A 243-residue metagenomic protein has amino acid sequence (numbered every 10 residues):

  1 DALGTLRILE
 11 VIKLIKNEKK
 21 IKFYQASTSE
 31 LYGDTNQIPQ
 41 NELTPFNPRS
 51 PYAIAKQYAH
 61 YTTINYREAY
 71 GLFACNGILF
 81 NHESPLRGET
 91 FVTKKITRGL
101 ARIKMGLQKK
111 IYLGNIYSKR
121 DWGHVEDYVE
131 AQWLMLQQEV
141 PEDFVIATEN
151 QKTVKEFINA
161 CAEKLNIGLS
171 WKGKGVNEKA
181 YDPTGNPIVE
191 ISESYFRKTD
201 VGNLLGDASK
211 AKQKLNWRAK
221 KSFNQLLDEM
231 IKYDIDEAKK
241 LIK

Functional and structural regions predicted by a protein language model:
D1-S84, E126, Q132, L136 (+4 more regions): N-terminal Rossmann-like NAD(P)+-binding domain of SDR-like oxidoreductases, especially those catalyzing
R87-K243: C-terminal substrate-binding subdomain of Rossmann-fold SDR/epimerase-dehydratase oxidoreductases
